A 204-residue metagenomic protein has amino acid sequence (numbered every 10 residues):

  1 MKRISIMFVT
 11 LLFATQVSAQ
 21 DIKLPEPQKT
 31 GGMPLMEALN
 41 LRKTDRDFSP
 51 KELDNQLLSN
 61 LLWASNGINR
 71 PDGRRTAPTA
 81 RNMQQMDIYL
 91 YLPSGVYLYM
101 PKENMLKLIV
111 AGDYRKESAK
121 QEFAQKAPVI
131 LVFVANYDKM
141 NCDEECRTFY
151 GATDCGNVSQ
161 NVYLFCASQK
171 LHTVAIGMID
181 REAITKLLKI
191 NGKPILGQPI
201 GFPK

Functional and structural regions predicted by a protein language model:
M1-I4, A19: Positively charged n-region of N-terminal signal peptides that target proteins for export
T10, G95, A127-F133: Conserved active-site beta-strand-loop modules that form the wall/rim of enzyme catalytic pockets and either contain
A14-T15: N-terminal signal peptide c-region/cleavage motif recognized by signal peptidases
Q20-A127: N-terminal amphipathic, basic helical "cap/leader" segment at the start of enzyme domains
Q28, F133-Y137, F202: Short, small-residue-rich loop/turn micro-motifs
R42, L61, I88, V129-F133 (+2 more regions): Small-aliphatic-rich amphipathic alpha-helix that forms the alpha element of a beta-alpha
K126-P128, G192-K193: Short coil/turn connectors at secondary-structure junctions
L188-K204: A glycine-rich helix N-cap at a beta->alpha junction
